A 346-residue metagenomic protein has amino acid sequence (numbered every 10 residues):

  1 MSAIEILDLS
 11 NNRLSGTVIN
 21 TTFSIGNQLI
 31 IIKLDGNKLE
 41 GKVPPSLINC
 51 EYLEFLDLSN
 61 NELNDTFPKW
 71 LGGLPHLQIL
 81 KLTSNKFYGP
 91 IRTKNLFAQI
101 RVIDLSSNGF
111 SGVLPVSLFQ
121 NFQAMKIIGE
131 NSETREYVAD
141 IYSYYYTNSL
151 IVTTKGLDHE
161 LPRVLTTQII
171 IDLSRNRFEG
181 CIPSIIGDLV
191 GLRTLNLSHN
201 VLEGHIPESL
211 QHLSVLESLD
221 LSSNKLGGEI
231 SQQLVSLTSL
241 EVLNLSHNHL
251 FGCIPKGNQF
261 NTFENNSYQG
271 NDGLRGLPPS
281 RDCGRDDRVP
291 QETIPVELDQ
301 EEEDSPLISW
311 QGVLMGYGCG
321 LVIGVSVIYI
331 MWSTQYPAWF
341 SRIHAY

Functional and structural regions predicted by a protein language model:
M1-R275, P279-D282, D286: Change "centered on extracellular leucine-rich repeats
G129, G284-Y346: Terminal membrane/secretory targeting segments in land-plant proteins
